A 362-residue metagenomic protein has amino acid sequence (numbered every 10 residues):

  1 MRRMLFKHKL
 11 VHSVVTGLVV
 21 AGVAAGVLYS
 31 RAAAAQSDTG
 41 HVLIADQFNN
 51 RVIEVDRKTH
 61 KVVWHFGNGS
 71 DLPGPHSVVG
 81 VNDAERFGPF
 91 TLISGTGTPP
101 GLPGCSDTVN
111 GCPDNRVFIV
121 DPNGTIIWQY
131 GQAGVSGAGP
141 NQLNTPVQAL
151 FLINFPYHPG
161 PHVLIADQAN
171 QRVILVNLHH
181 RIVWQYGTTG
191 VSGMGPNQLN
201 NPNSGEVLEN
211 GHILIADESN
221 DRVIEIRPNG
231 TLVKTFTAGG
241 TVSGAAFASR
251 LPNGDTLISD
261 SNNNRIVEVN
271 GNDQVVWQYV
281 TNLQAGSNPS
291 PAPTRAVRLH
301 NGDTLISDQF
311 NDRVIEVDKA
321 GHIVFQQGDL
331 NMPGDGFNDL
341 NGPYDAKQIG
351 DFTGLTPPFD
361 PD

Functional and structural regions predicted by a protein language model:
M1-F6, A25, L43, P156: A general, composition-driven signal for non-globular sequence regions
R3-L18: Bacterial N-terminal signal peptides that target proteins for export
L18-A21, D56: Alpha-helical interaction segments
A21-A32: C-terminal segment of classical bacterial N-terminal signal peptides
A33-D362: Histidine-/acidic-rich catalytic cores in large beta-rich domains
